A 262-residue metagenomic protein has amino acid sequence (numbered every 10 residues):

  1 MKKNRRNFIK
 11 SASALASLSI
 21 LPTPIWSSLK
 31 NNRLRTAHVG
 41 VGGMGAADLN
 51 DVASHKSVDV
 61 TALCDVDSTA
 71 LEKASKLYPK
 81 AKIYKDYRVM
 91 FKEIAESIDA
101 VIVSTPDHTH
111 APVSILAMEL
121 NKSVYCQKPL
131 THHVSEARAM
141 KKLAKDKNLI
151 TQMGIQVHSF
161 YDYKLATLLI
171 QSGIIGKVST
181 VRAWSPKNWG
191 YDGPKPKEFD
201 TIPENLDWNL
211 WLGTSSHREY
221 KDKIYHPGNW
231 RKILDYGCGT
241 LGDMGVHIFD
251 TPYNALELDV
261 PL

Functional and structural regions predicted by a protein language model:
M1-A16: N-terminal secretory signal peptides and thylakoid transit peptides that target proteins across membranes
A12-Y78, V157-F160, P252: N-terminal Rossmann-like dinucleotide-binding module
G40, M44, K147-Q152, V157-L262: Predominantly a Rossmann-like dinucleotide-binding segment in NAD(P)-dependent oxidoreductases
V60, K80, I98, I175-V178: Local beta-strand N-terminus motif with an aromatic residue
K82-D86: Conserved SAM-binding strand-loop segment of SAM-dependent methyltransferases
M90-E96: Short amphipathic alpha-helix with an adjacent loop that forms part of the alpha/beta core around
V101-I102: N-terminal Rossmann-like NAD(P) cofactor-binding module of classical short-chain dehydrogenase/reductase
P106-D107, A111-S159, G173: Beta-strand-loop-alpha-helix segment that lines the small-molecule cofactor/substrate pocket of alpha/beta enzymes
